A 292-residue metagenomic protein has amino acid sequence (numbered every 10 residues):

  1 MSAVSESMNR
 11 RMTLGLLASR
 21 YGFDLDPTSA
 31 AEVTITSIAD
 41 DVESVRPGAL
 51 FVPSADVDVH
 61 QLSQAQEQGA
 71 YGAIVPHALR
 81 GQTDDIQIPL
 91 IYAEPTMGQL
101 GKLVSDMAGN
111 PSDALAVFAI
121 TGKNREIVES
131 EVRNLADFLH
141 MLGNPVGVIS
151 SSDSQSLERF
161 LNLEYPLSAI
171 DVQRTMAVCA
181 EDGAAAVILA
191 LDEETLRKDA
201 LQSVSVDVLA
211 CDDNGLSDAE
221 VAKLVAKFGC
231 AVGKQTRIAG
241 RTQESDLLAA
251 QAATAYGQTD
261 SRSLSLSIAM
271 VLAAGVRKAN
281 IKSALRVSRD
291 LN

Functional and structural regions predicted by a protein language model:
M1-K102, D106, A250-S261, V276-N292: N-terminal leader/targeting and accessory segments in enzymes
V104-G257, L264-A274, K278, A284-N292: Phosphate-binding loop of NTP-binding sites
